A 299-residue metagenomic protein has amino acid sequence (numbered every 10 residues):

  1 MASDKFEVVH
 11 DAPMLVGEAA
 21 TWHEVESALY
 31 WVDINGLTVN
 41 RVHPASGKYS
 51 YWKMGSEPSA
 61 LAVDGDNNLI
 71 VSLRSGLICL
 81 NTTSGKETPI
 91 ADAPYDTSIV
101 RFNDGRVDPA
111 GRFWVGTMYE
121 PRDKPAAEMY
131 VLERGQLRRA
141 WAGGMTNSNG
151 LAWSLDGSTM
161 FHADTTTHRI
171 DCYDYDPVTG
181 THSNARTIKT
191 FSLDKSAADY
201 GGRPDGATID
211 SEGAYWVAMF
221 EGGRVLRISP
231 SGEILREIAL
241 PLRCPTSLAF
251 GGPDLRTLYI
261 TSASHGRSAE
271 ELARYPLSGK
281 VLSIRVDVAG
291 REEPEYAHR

Functional and structural regions predicted by a protein language model:
K5-D11, G47-K53, T88-Y95, Q136-A142 (+2 more regions): A short beta-strand motif characteristic of beta-propeller blades
A12-E26, M54-S72, D96-R112, A142-M160 (+2 more regions): Beta-rich, blade/repeat-based domains predominating in secreted/periplasmic proteins but also intracellular
H23-E24, L29-I34, L69-S75, F113-D123 (+3 more regions): Conserved beta-strand positions in repeat-built beta-propeller and related beta-rich domains
T38-N40, G76-I78, A127-Y130, R169-D171 (+2 more regions): A short loop-to-beta-strand structural motif that recurs across blades of beta-propeller domains
E87-G143: Hydrophobic alpha-helical segments and helix pairs
R169, Y173, T190-E233: Loop/turn-rich, solvent-exposed surfaces of beta-rich toroidal or solenoidal domains
Y173-T181, V286-R291: Short loop/turn segments immediately following beta-strands, especially the blade-tip and inter-blade linker loops
F250-R299: Blade-level signature of beta-propeller repeat domains, shared across WD40, Kelch, NHL, RCC1 and BNR/Asp-box propellers
